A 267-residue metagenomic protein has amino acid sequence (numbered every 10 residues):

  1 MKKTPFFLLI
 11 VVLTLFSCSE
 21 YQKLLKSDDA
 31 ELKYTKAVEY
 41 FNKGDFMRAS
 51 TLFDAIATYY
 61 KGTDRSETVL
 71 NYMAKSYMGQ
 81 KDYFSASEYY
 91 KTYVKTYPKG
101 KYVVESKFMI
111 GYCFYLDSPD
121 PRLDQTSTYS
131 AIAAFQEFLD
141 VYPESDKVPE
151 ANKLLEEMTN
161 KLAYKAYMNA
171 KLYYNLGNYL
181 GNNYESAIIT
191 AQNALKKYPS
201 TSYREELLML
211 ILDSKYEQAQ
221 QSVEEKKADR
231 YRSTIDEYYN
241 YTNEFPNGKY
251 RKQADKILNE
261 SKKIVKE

Functional and structural regions predicted by a protein language model:
K2-F6, S17-E267: Acidic, polar-rich low-complexity tracts and alpha-helical solenoid repeat scaffolds
L9-L15: Hydrophobic core
